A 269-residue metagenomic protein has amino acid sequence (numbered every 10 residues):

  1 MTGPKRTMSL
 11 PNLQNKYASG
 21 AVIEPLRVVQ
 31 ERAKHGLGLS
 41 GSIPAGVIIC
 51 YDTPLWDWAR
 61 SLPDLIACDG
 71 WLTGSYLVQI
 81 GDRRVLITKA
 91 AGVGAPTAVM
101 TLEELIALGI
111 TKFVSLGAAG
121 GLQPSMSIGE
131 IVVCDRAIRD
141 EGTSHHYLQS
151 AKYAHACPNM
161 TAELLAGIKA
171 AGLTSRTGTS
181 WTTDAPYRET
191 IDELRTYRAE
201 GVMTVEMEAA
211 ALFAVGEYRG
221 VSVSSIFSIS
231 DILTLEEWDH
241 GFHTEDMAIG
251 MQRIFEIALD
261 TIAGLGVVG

Functional and structural regions predicted by a protein language model:
T2-A162: Metabolite-binding pocket within alpha/beta catalytic cores that recognizes anionic/polar moieties
I66-D69, G172-T179, L265-G269: Flexible, glycine/charged-enriched surface loops at secondary-structure junctions
L105-A107, R198, E217: Non-catalytic positions within long, well-ordered alpha-helices that form the structural scaffold/packing of enzyme
T111-K112, M203, S222: Short acidic/polar active-site loop segments enriched in Thr and Asp
A151-E200: Active-site rim beta-loop-alpha module in soluble metabolic enzymes
A210-D246: Zn-dependent metallopeptidase/amidohydrolase metal-coordination segment
L233-G269: His/Asp/Glu-rich mid-to-C-terminal helical/loop segments that flank catalytic regions of hydrolases
